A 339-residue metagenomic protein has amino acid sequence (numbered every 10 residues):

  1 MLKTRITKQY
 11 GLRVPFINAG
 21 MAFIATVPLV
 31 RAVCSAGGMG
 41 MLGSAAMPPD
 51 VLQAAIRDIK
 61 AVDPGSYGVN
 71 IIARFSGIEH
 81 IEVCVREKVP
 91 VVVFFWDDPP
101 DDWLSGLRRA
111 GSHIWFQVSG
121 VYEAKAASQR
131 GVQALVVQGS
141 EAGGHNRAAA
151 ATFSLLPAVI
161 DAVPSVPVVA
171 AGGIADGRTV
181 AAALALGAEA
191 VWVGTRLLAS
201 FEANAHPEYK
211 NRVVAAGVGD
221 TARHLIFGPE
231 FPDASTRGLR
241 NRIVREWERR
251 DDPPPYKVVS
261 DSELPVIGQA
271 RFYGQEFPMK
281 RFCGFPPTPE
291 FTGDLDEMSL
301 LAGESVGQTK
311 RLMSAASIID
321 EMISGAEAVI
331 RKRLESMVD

Functional and structural regions predicted by a protein language model:
M1-P167: Active-site entrance/lid segments in N-terminal catalytic domains of soluble metabolic enzymes
Q117, G172-G173: Conserved acidic functional residues
A142-H145, A150-V169, A175-D339: Conserved active-site-proximal phosphate/metal-binding subdomains
